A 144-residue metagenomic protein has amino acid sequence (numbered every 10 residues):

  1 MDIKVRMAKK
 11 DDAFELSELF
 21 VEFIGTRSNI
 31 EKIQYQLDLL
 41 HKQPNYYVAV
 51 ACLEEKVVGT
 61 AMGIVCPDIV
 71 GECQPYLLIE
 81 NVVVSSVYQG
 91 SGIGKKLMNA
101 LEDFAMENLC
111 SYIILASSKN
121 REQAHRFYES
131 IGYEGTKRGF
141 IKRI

Functional and structural regions predicted by a protein language model:
I3-L16: A short beta-loop-alpha structural element at the N-terminal edge of CoA-dependent acyl/N-acetyltransferase catalytic
S17-L39: Conserved GNAT-fold acetyl-CoA-binding loop/helix
L40-V50, L78: A short helix-loop-beta-strand connector motif used in the catalytic cores of GNAT acetyltransferases and, in some
V50, K56-V65, V83: Conserved beta-strand in the GNAT
V82-Q89: A short, internal acetyl-CoA/4′-phosphopantetheine-binding micro-motif in the GNAT/acyltransferase core
G90-D103, S130: Conserved acetyl-CoA-binding loop-helix of GNAT-fold acetyltransferases
K95, K119-K137, K142: Conserved active-site alpha-helix within GNAT-family acetyltransferase domains
M98, A105-S117: Conserved GNAT acetyl-CoA-binding A-motif
